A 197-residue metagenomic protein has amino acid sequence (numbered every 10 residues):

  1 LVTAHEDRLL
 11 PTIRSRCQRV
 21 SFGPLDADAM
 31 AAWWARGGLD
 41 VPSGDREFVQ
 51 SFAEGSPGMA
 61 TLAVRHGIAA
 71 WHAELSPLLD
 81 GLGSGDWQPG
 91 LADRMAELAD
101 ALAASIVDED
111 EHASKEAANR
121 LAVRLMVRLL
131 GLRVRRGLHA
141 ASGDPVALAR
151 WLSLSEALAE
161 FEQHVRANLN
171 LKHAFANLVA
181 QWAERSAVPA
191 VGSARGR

Functional and structural regions predicted by a protein language model:
L1: Conserved H-loop
A4-M126, H139-R197: Charged, glycine-rich active-site and insertion segments that engage polyanionic ligands
L130: Non-catalytic DNA-binding core/recognition domains of DNA-processing enzymes
V134: Flexible loop/N-cap segments at domain edges
